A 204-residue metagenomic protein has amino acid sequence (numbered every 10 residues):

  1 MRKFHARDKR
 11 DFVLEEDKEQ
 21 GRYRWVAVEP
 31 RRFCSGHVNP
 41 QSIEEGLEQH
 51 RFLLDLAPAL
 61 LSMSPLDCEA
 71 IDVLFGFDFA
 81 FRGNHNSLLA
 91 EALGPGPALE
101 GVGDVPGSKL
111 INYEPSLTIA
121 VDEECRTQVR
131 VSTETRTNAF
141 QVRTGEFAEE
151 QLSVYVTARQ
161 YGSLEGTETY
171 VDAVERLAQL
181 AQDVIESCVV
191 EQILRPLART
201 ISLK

Functional and structural regions predicted by a protein language model:
M1-P30, A198-L203: N-terminal low-complexity, intrinsically disordered segments
K18-R22, A57, R136-V142: Short amphipathic beta-strand starts and helix->beta connectors
R24-P40, D67-G76, E150-G162: Glycine-rich, often proline-containing surface loops adjacent to acidic residues and nearby aromatics that form
W25-S62: Hydrophobic alpha-helical segments and helix pairs
H50-F52, A59, Q141-G145, G162: Long compositionally biased, domain-poor regions of proteins
A57-P65, V189-Q192: Long, hydrophobic, amphipathic alpha-helical segments used as structural scaffolds
A70-F147: Aromatic/basic-lined ligand-recognition segments that form π-stacking hydrophobic pockets flanked by Lys/Arg to engage
S153-K204: C-terminal structured interaction module
